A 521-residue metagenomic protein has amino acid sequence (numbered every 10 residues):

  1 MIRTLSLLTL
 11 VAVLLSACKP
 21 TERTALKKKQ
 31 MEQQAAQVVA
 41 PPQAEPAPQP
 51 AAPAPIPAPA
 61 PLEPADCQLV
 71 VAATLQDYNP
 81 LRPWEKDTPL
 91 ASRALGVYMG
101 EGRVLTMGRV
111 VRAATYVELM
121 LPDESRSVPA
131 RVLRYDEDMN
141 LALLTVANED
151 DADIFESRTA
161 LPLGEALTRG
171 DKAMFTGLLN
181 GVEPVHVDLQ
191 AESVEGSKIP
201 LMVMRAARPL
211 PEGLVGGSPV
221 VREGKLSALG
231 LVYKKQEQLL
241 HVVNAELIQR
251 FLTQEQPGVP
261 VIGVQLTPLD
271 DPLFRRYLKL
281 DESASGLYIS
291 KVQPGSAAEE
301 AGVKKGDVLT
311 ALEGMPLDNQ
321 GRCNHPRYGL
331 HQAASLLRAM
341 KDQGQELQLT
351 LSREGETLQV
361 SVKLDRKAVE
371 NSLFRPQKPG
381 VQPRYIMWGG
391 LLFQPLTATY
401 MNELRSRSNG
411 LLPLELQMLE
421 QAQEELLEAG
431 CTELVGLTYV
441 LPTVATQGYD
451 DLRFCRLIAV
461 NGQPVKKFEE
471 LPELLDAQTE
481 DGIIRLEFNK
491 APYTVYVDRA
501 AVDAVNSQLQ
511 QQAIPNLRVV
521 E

Functional and structural regions predicted by a protein language model:
L14-A17: C-terminal motif of bacterial Sec signal peptides marking the signal peptidase cleavage site
R23, K27-Y98, V104-M107, Y116 (+5 more regions): N-terminal activation segment of mature serine protease catalytic domains
P55-P61, S227-E282, Y328-G355, V369-R375 (+4 more regions): C-terminal cap/linker of serine protease catalytic domains
C67, V71-A72, A147-T159, P184-E237 (+3 more regions): Active-site region of chymotrypsin-like
D87, R208-P219, T267-A311, M315-D318 (+1 more regions): PDZ/PDZ-like domain segments forming the peptide/carboxylate-binding groove, activating on the N-terminal beta-strands
P89, D153-V203, P211-E212, V232-H241 (+2 more regions): Flexible, gly/ser-rich surface segments that form the specificity/activation loops bordering the active-site cleft
G100-V185, K198-L210, L214, Q359: Conserved active-site neighborhood of the chymotrypsin/trypsin-like protease fold
V110-R112, E246, A311-T350, A459-F488: PDZ domains, with a preference for the canonical peptide-binding region formed by the helix
